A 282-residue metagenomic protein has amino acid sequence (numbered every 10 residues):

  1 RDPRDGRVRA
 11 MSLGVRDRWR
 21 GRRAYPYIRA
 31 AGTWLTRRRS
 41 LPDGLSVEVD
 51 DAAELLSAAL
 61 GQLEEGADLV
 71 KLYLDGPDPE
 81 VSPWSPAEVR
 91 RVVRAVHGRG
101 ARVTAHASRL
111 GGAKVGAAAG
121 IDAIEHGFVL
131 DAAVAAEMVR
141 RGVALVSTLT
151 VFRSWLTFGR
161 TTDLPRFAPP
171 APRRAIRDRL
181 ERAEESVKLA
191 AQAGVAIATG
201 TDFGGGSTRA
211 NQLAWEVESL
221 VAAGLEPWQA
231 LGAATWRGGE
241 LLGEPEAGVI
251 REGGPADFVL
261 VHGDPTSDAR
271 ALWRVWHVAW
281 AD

Functional and structural regions predicted by a protein language model:
R1-A101, V134-A136, R141-S154, F158-T162: Divalent-metal coordination cores built from histidine and acidic residues
L35, T104-R109: Glycine-rich beta-to-alpha transition loops that act as phosphate-gripper elements at the mouths of alpha/beta enzyme
E48, A168-R182, G224: A short acidic, glycine-rich active-site loop that binds or catalyzes chemistry on phosphate/adenosine moieties
L60, R90, R94, K114-A117 (+4 more regions): Alpha-helical segments flanking ligand/cofactor-binding loops in enzyme cores
P83, A113-A119, V151-P165, E185 (+3 more regions): Histidine/acidic-residue-rich catalytic or RNA/ligand-binding cores of hydrolases and nuclease-related proteins
G98, R179-D264: His/Asp/Glu-enriched, well-ordered alpha-helical/loop segment that forms or immediately abuts the divalent-metal
T104-H106, D122-D131: Catalytic beta/alpha-barrel core
A118-A123, V139-L145, G194-V195: Glycine-enriched alpha-helix->loop->beta-strand junction motifs that scaffold or abut catalytic
